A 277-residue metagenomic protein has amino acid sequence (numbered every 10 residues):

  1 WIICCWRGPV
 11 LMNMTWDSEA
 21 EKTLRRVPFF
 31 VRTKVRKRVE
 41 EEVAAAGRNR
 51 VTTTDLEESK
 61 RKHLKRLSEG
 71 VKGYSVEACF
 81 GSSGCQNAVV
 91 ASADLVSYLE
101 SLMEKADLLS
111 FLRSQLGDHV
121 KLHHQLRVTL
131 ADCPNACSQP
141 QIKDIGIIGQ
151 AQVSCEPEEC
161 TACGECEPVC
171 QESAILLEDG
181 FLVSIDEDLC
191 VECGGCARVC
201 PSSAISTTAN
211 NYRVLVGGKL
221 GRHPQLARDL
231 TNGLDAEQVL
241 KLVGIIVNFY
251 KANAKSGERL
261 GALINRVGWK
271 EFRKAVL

Functional and structural regions predicted by a protein language model:
W1-L11: Short, Lys/Arg-enriched N-terminal segments with co-localized hydrophobic residues within the first ~10-30 amino acids
M12-W16: Protein-protein interaction and targeting regions used for scaffolding, dimerization, and localization
L24: Conserved RecA-like P-loop NTPase ATPase core
F30-R36: The conserved phosphate-sensing helix
E42-H63: Conserved C-terminal helix/linker of AAA+ ATPases
R66-E165, V169, E178, D188-V191: Small-residue-enriched alpha-helical segments and adjacent helix-cap loops that form tight helix-helix packing
Q141-D144, E165-V183, G195-Y212: Iron-sulfur cluster-binding cysteine motifs and their immediate structural context in ferredoxin-like electron-transfer
D188-L277: Flanking helices and flexible, charged tails adjoining ferredoxin-like Fe-S electron-transfer domains in multi-subunit
